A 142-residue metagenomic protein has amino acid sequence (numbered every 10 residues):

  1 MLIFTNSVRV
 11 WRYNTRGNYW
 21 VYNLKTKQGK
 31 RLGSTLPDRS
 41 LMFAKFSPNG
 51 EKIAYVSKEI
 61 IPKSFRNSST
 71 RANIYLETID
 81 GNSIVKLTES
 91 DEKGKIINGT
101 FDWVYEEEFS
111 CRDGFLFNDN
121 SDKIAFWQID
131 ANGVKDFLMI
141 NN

Functional and structural regions predicted by a protein language model:
M1-N142: Beta-propeller folds
